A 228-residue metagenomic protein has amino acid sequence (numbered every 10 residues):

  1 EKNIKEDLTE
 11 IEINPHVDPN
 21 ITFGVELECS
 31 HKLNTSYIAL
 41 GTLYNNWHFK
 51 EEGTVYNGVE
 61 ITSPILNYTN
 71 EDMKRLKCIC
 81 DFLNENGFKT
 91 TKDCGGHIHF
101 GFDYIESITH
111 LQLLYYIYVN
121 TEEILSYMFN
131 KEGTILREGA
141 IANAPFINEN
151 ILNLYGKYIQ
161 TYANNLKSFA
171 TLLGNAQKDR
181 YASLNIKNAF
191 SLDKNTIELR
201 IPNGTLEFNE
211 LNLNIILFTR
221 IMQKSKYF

Functional and structural regions predicted by a protein language model:
E1-T90, D103-F228: C-terminal accessory/tail domains of diverse enzymes
